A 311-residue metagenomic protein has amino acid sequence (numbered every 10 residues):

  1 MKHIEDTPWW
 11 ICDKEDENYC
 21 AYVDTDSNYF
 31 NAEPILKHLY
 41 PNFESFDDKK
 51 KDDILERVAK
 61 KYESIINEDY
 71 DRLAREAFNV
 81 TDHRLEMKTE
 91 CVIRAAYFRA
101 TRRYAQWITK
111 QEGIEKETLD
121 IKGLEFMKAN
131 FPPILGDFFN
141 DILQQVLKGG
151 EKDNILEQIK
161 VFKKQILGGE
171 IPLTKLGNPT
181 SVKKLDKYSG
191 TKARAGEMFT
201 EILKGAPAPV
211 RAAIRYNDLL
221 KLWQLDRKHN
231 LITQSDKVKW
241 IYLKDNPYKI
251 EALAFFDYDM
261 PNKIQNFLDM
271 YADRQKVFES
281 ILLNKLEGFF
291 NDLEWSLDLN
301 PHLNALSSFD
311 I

Functional and structural regions predicted by a protein language model:
M1-V23, A32-I311: DNA-dependent DNA polymerase catalytic subunits
Y29: Catalytic core of nucleotidyl cyclases, primarily class III adenylyl/guanylyl cyclases
